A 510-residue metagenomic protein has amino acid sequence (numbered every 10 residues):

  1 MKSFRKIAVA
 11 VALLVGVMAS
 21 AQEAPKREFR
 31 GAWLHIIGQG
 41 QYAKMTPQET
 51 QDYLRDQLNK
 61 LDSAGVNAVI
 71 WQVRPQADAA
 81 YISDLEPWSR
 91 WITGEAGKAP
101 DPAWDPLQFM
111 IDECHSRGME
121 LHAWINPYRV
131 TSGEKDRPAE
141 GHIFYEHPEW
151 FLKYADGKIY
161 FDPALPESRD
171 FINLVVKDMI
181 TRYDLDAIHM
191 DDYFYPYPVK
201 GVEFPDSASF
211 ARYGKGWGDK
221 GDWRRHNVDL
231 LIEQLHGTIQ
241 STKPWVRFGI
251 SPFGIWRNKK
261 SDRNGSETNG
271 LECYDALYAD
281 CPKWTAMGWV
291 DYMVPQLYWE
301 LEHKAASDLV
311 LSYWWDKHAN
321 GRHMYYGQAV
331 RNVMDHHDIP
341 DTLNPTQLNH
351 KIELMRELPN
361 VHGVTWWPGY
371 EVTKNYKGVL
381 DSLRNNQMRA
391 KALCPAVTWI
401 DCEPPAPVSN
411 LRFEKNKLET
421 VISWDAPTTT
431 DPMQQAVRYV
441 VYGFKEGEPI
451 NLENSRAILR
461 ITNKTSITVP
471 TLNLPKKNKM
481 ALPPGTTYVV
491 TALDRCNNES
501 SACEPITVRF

Functional and structural regions predicted by a protein language model:
R27-F29, W33-H35, Q39-D52, A123 (+2 more regions): Active-site-adjacent "subsite" loops/lids of carbohydrate-active enzymes
L34-I36, R247-N269, L297, L311-L348: Active-site clefts of carbohydrate-active enzymes
D52-A79, R182-D186, K283, W289-V290: Catalytic domains of carbohydrate-active enzymes, especially glycoside hydrolases
A64-P102, F204: Aromatic-lined carbohydrate-binding/catalytic grooves of carbohydrate-active enzymes
R74, R117, E146-W289, Y298-W299: Polysaccharide-binding and catalytic clefts of secreted carbohydrate-active enzymes
Y278-K304, N320-I400: Substrate-binding cleft of secreted/luminal carbohydrate-active enzymes
L418-Q434: Conserved aromatic anchor
T471-E499: Beta-strand-rich modules
